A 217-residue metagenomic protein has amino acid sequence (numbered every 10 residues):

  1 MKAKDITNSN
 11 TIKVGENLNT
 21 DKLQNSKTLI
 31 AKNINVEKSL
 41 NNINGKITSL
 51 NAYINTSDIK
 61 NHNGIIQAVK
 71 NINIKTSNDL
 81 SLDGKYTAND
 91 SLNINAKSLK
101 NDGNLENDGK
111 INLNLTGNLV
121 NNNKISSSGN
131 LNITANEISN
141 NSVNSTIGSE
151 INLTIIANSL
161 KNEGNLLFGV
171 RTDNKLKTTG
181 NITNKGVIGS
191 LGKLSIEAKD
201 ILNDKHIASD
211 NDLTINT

Functional and structural regions predicted by a protein language model:
M1-A3, G15-D21, S26, A31-E37 (+9 more regions): Surface-exposed loop/turn motifs in large extracellular/passenger domains
I6-K13, D21-I30, N41-T48, K60-Q67 (+7 more regions): Short, T/G/N/S-enriched strand-turn elements that build extracellular solenoid repeat scaffolds
